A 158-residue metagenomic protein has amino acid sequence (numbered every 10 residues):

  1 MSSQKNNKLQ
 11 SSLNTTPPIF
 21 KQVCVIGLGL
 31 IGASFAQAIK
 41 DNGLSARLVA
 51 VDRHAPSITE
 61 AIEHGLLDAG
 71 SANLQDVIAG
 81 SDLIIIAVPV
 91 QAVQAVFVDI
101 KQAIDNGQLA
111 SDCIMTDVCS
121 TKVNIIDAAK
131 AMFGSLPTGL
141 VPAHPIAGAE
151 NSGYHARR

Functional and structural regions predicted by a protein language model:
S2-A79: NAD(P)+-binding Rossmann beta1-loop-alpha1 motif at the extreme N-terminus of oxidoreductases
R53, A69, A92, E150-N151: Short secondary-structure boundary/capping elements
R53-H54, V88, V118: Short beta->alpha hinge that forms the Motif I/post-I loop of the SAM-binding pocket
S57, A92, K122-I125: Conserved short alpha-helix immediately C-terminal to the canonical SAM/SAH-binding motif I of Rossmann-like
L74-I114: Rossmann-like NAD(P)-binding element
D99-S152: Rossmann-like NAD(P)(H) cofactor-binding subdomain of soluble oxidoreductases
H155-R158: Ligand/cofactor pocket segment of small-molecule handling proteins
